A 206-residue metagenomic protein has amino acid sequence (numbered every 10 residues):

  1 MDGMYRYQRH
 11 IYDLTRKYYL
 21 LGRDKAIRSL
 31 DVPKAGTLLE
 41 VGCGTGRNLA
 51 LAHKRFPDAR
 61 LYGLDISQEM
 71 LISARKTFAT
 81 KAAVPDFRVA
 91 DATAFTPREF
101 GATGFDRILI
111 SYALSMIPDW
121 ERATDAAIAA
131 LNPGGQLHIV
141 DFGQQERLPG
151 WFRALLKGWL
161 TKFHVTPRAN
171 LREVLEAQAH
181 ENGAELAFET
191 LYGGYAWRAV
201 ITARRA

Functional and structural regions predicted by a protein language model:
M1-D31, R47-L51, F152-G158: Conserved class I S-adenosyl-L-methionine
T15, H138-W197: C-terminal alpha-helical "lid/dimerization" subdomain adjacent to the S-adenosyl-L-methionine
T37, G134-Q136: Short glycine-centered segments of the SAM/dcSAM-binding site in methyltransferase folds
L39, T45-A94: Class I SAM-dependent methyltransferase SAM/SAH-binding core
P97-I108: A short acidic, Gly/Pro-enriched loop at the edge of an enzyme's catalytic core that lines a small-molecule cofactor
D106-D119: A short SAM/SAH-binding and catalytic strip from SAM-dependent methyltransferases
E121-P133: A short glycine-rich, Lys/Arg-flanked "PGG" loop and its adjoining helix->strand segment in the class I
A199-A206: C-terminal lobe and adjacent flexible extensions of AdoMet/dcAdoMet transferase-like proteins
